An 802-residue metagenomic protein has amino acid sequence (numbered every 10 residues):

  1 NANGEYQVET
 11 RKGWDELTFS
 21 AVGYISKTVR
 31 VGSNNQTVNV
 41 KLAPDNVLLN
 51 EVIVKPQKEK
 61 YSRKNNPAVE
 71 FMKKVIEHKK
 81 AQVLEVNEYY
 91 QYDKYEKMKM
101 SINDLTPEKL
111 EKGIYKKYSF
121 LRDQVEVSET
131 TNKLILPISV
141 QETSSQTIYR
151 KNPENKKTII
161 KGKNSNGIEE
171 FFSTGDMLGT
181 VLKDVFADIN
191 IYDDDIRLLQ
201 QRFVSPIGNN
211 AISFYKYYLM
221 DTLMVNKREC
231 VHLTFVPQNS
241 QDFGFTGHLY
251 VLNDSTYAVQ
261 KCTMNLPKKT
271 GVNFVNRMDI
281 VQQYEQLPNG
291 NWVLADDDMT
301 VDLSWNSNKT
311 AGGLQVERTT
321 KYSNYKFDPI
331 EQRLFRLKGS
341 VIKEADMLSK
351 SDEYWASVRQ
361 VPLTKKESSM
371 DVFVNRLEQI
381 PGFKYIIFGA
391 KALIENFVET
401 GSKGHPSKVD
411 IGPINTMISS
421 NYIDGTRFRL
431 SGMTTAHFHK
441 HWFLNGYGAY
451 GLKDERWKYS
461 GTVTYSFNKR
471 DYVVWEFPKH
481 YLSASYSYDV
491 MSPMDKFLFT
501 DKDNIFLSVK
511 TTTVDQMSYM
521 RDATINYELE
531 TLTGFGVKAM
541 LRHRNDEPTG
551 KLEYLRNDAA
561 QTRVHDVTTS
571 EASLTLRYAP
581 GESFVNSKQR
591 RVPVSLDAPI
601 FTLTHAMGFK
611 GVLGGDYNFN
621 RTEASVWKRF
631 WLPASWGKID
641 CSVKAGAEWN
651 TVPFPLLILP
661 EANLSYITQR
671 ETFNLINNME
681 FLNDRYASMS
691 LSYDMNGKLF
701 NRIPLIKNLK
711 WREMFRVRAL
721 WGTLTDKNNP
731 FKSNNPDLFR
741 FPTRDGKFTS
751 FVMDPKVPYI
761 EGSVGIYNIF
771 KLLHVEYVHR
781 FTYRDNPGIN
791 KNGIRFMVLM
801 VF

Functional and structural regions predicted by a protein language model:
N1-E51: Periplasm-facing N-terminal accessory domains of Gram-negative outer-membrane beta-barrel systems
N46, K58-C230, V236-G244, N306-S419 (+5 more regions): Structured extracytoplasmic
Y89, N226-T234, A258-T263, N291-D296 (+1 more regions): Short, hydrophobic/aromatic-rich segments at coil-to-beta transitions
Q201-F203, F327, R336-F802: Exposed, low-structure sequence patches enriched in small/polar residues
G247-N253, D279-N289: Extended lipid/amphipathic-ligand handling interfaces
M264-T270, D298-N306, Y486-S487, A645-E648: Short, solvent-exposed aromatic-acidic interface loops
N273, Y284-V293, L303, R318 (+1 more regions): Extended non-globular scaffold/tether segments
